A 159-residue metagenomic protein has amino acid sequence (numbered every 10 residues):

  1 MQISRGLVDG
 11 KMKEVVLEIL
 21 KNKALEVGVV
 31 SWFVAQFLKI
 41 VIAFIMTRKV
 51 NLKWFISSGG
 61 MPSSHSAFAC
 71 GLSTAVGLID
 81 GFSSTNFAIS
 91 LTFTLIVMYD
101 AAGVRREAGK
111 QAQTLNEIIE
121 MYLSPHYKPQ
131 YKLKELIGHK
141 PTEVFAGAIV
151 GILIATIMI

Functional and structural regions predicted by a protein language model:
L7-F37, I45-R48: Helix-loop-helix hairpins and the membrane-proximal interhelical loops of multi-pass alpha-helical transport proteins
E14-L17, K21, A43, L95 (+2 more regions): General secondary-structure edge motif
F33, F37, N51-I159: Membrane-embedded catalytic cores of phosphoryl/pyrophosphoryl-handling enzymes
